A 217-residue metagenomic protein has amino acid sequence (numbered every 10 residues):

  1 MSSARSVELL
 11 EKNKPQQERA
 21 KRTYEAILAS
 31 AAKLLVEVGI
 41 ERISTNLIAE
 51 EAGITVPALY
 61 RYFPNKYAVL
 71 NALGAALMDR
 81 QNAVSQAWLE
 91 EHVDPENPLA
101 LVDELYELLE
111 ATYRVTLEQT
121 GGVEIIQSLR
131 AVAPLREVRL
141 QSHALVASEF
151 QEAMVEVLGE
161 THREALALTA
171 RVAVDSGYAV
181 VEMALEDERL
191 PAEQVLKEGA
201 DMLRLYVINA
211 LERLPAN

Functional and structural regions predicted by a protein language model:
M1-R22, E186, E212-N217: N-terminal intrinsically disordered/low-complexity leader segments
A26, S30, L34-A68, A72: Helix-turn-helix
I27-L35, Q81, T112, G177 (+1 more regions): Short hydrophobic clusters on alpha-helical segments that form packing/core surfaces in small helical domains
L70-L77, S142: Alpha-helical DNA-contacting segments of helix-turn-helix folds
A72, A87-L117: Hydrophobic alpha-helical connector segments
P95, E118-L129, A144-A170, A210 (+1 more regions): Hydrophobic alpha-helical bundle segments that form small-molecule/ligand-binding pockets
V102, Y106, E110, A144-Q151 (+4 more regions): An amphipathic alpha-helix signature
R136, E156-L203, L214-N217: Hydrophobic/aromatic-rich alpha-helical bundle segments in the mid-to-C-terminal region
